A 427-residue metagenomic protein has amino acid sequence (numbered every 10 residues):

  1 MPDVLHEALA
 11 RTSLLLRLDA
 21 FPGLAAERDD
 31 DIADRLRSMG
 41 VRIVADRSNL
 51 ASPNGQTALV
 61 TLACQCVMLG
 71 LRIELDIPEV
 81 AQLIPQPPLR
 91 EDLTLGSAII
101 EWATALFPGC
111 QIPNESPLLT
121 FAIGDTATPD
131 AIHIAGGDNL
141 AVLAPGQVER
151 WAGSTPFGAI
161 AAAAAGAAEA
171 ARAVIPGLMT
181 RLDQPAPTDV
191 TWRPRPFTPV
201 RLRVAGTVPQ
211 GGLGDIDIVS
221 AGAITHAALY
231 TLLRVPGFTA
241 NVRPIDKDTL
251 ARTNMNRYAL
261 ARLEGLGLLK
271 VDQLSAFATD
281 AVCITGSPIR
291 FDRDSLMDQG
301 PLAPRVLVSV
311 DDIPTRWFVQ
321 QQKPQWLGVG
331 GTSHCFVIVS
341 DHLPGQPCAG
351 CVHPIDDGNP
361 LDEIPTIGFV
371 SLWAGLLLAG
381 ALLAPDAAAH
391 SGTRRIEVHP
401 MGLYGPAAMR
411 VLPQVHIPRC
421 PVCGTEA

Functional and structural regions predicted by a protein language model:
M1-F238, D294-A427: Glycine-rich phosphate/adenylate-binding loop
L75, I112, P244, G286-P288: A structural preference for short, hydrophobic beta-strand core positions in alpha/beta folds
L75-Q82, R243-R257: Conserved acidic E/D residue at the C-terminus of a beta-strand in Rossmann-like folds
R90-L106, R262-A281: N-terminal glycine-rich dinucleotide-binding loop that anchors FAD/FMN and/or NAD(P) in oxidoreductases
G214-V219, T231, V235-R243, Y258 (+2 more regions): Long, internal scaffold/assembly segments composed of regular secondary structure
Y258-R262, K323: Short secondary-structure boundary/capping segments
A278-S295: S-adenosyl-L-methionine
